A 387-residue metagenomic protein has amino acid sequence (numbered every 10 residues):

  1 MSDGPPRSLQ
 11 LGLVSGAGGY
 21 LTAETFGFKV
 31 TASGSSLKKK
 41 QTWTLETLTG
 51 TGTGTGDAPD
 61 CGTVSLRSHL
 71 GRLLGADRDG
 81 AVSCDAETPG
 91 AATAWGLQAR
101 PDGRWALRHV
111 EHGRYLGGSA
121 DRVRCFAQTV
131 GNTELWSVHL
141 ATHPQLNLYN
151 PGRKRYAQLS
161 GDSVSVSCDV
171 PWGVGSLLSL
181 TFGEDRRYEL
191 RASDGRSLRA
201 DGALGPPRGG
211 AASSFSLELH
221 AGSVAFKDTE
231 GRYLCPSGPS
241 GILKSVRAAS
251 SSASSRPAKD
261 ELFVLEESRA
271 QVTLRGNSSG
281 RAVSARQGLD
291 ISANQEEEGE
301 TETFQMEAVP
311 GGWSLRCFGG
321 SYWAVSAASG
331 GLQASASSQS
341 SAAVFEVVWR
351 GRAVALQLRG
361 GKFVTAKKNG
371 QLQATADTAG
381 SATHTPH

Functional and structural regions predicted by a protein language model:
M1-H387: Lectin-like carbohydrate-binding module/patch detector with strong preference for beta-trefoil
